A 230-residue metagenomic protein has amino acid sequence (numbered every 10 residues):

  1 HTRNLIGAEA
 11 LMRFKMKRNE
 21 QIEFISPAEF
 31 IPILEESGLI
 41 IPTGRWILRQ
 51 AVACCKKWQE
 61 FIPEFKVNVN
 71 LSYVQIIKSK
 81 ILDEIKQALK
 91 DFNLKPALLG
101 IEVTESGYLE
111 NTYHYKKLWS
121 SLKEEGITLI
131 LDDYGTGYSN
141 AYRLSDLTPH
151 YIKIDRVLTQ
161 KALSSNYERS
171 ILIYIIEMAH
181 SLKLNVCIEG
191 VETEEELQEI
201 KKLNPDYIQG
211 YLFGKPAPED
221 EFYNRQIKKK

Functional and structural regions predicted by a protein language model:
H1-N4, F14-E20, S72-S79, A97-Y113 (+1 more regions): EAL-family c-di-GMP phosphodiesterase catalytic domain
N4-G7, M16, S37-H114, G190: Catalytic core of bacterial c-di-GMP phosphodiesterases, primarily the EAL and HD-GYP domains, capturing alpha-helical
F24-P27, T112: Interdomain signal-transducing alpha-helical coiled-coil linkers
F30: Conserved, function-defining core regions and hallmark residues within catalytic/recognition domains
E36-S37, S165: Residue-level signal for well-ordered alpha-helical positions
L118: Conserved functional hotspot residues or short segments at active or partner-binding sites across diverse domains
